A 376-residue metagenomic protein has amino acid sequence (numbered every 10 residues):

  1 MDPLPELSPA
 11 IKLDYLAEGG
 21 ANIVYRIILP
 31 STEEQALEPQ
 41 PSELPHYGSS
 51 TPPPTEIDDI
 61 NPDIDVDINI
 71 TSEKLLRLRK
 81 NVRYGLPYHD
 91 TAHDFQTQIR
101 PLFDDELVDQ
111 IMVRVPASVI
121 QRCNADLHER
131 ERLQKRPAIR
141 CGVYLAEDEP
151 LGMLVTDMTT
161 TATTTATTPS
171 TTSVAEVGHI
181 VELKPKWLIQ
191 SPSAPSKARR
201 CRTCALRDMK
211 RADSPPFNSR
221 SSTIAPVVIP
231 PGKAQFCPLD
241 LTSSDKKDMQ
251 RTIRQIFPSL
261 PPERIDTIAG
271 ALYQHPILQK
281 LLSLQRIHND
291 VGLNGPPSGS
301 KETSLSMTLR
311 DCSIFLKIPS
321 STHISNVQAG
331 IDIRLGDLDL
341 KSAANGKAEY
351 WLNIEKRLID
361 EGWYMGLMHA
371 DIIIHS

Functional and structural regions predicted by a protein language model:
D2-Y15, N22, R26-I27, E33-S376: Polybasic, positively charged surfaces/segments
